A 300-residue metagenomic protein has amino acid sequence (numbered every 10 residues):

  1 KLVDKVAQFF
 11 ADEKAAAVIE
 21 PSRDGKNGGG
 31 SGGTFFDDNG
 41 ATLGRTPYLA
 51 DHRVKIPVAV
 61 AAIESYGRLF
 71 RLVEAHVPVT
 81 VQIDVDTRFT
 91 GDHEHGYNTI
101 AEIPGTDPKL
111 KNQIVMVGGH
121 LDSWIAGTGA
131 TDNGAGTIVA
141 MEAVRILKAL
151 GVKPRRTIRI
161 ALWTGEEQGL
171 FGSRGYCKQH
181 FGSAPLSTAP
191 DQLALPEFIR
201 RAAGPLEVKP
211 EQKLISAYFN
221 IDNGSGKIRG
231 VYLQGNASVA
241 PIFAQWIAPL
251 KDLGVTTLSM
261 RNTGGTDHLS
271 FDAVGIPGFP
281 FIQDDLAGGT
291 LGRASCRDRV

Functional and structural regions predicted by a protein language model:
K1-A50, K55, T128, D132 (+3 more regions): Extracellular/luminal Protease-associated
K1-A7, V54-A59, D86-T90, S123-N133 (+5 more regions): Second-shell loop/turn segments in exported
E13-V18, V77-V79, K111-V115, P154-I158 (+3 more regions): Loop/turn elements at helix/coil->beta-strand transitions in domains of secreted/extracellular proteins
N27-D38, K111-I114, G127-T131, L170-R174 (+4 more regions): Short, solvent-exposed loop/turn and secondary-structure capping segments
G44-G129, E142-R145, A149-R155: Soluble metallo-hydrolase cores and metallopeptidase-like ectodomains found primarily in the secretory/periplasmic
I56-A61, Y66-G67, W163-G289: Metal-dependent peptidase/peptidase-like ectodomains
P108-K111, I146-R156, H180-T188, V208-Q212: Secondary-structure transition/capping motifs at alpha-helix termini and the adjoining loop/turn into the next element
G292-V300: Residue-level detector of conserved catalytic or cofactor/ligand-binding positions in enzyme active sites
